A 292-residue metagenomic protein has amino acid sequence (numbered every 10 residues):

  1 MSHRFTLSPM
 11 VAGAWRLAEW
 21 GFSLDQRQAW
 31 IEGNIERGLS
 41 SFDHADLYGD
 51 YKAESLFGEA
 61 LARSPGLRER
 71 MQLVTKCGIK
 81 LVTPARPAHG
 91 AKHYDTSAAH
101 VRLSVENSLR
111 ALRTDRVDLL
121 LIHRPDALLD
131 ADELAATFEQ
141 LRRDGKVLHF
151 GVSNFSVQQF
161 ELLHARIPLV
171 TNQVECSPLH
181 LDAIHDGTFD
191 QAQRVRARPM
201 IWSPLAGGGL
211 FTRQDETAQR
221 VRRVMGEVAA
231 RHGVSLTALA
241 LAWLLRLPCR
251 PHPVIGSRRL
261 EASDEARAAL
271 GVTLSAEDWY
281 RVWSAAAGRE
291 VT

Functional and structural regions predicted by a protein language model:
M1-Q72, V291: N-terminal binding-site loop/beta-alpha segment at the start of enzyme catalytic domains that lines or forms
S2-R4, E36, A60-Q72, L109-R113 (+3 more regions): Acidic (Asp/Glu)-rich catalytic clusters
P9, D43, G66-M71, T75 (+4 more regions): Short acidic capping loops at alpha-helix termini that bridge into adjacent secondary structure
A14-D25, P87-A99: Active-site mouth loops of central-metabolism enzymes
R27, I31, A98-V101, V105 (+1 more regions): Aromatic/hydrophobic pocket-lining residues that form the small-molecule binding cavity in soluble enzyme cores
E36, H100-L121, D144: CE4/NodB-like, metal-dependent polysaccharide N-deacetylase domain that modifies extracellular/periplasmic N-acetylated
R68-D95: Structural motif corresponding to the early beta-alpha repeats
P125-T292: Beta/alpha (TIM)-barrel catalytic core signal, keyed to glycine-rich beta->alpha loops juxtaposed to Asp/Glu that bind
